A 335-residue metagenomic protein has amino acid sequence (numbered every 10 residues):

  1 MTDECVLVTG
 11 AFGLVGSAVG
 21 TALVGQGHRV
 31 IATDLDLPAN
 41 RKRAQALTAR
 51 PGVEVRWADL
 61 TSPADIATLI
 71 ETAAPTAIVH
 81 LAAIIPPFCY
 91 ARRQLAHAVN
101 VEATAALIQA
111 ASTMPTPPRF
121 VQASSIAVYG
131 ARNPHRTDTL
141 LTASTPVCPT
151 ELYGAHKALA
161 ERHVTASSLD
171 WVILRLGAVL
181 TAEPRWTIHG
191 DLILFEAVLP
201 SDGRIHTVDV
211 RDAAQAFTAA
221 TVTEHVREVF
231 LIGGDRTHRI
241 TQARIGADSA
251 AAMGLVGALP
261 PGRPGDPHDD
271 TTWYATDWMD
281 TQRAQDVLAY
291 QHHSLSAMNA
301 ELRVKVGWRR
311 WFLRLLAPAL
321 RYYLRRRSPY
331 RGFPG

Functional and structural regions predicted by a protein language model:
V6-Q26: N-terminal Rossmann NAD(P)H-binding glycine-rich loop of SDR-like oxidoreductase domains
W57-V99: NAD(P)H-binding glycine-rich loop region in Rossmannoid oxidoreductase-like domains and their noncatalytic homologs
A98, P134-I173, V198-L199: Catalytic helix-loop patch of NAD(P)-dependent Rossmann-fold dehydrogenases
A105-L152: Conserved Rossmann-fold NAD(P)-dependent oxidoreductase catalytic core, especially the SDR/UDP-sugar
Y129, E151-L152, V172-G190: Flexible, glycine-rich beta-alpha linker
S167, T181-G190, A220-F230: Glycine/proline-rich active-site loop of Rossmann-fold NAD(P)-dependent oxidoreductases
V198-T221, E228: Substrate-positioning beta->alpha
A216-T281, D286-V287, A297-N299, R309-A317 (+1 more regions): Mid/C-terminal beta-alpha module of Rossmann-like enzyme folds, strongest in SDR-family dehydrogenases/epimerases
